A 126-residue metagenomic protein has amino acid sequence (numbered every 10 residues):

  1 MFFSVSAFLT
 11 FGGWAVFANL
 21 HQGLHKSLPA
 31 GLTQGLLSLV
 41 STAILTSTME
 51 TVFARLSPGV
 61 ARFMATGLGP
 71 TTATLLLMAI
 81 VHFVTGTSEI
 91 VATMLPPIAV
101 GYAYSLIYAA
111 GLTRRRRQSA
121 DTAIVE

Functional and structural regions predicted by a protein language model:
M1-E126: Juxtamembrane/disordered regions of integral membrane proteins
